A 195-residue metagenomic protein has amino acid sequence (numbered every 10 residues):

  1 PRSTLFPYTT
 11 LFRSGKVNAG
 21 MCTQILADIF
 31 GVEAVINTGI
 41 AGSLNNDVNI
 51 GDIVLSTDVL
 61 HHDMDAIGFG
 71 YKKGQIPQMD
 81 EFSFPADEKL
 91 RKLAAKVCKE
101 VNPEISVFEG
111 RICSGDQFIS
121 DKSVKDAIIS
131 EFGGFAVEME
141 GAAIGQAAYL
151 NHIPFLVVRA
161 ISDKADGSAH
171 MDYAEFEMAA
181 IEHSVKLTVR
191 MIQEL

Functional and structural regions predicted by a protein language model:
P1-T10: Single conserved hydrophobic/aromatic residue that forms the stacking wall/gate of nucleotide- or nucleobase-binding
T9-M21: N-terminal beta-alpha supersecondary unit
I25-I29, D47-V48, Q146-P154: Alpha-helix C-terminal capping segments
V32-E33: Proline-aspartate-enriched helix->loop->beta-strand connector
L44-F132: Mid-sequence, gly/pro-rich, charge-dense loop/helix-turn segments that line enzyme active sites
Q117-D166, H170: A C-terminal functional module that forms or caps the active site or interfaces directly with catalytic machinery
A165-L195: His/Asp/Glu-rich mid-to-C-terminal helical/loop segments that flank catalytic regions of hydrolases
